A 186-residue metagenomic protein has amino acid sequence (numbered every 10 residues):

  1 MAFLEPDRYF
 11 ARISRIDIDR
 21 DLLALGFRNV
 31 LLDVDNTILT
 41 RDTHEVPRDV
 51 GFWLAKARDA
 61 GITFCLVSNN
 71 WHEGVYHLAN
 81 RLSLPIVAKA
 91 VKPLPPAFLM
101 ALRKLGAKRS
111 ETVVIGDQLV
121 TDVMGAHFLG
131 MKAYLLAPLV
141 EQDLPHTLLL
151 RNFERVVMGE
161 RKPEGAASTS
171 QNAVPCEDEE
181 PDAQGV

Functional and structural regions predicted by a protein language model:
M1-L32, I38-H44, R48-V186: Asp-based, Mg2+/Mn2+-dependent phosphohydrolase catalytic module
